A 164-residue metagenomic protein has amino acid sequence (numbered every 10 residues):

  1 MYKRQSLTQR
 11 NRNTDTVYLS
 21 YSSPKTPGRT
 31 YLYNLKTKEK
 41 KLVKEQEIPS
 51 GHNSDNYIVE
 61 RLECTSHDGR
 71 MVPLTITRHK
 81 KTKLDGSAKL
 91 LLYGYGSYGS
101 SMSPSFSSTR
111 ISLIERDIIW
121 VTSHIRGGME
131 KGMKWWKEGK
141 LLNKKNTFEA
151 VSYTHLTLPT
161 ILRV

Functional and structural regions predicted by a protein language model:
M1-Q5, T154-T160: Conserved small/polar residues in nucleotide/adenosyl-binding loops
L7-R12: Structural signature of eukaryotic scaffold interfaces centered on beta-propeller domains
D15-S22: Short beta-strand elements that form the blades of beta-propeller/WD-repeat-like and other beta-sheet-rich scaffold
T26-Y31: Structural motif
K41-E45: Beta-propeller fold detector
Q46-L156: Cap/lid segment of the alpha/beta-hydrolase catalytic domain
